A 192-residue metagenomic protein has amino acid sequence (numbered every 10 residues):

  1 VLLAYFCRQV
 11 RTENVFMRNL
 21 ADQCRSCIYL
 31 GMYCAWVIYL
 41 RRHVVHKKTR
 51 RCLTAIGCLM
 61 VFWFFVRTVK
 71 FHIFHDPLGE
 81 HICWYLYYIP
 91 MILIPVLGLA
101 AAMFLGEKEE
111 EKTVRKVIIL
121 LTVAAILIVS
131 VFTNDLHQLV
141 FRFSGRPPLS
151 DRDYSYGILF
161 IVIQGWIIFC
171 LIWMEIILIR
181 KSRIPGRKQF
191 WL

Functional and structural regions predicted by a protein language model:
V1, R18-N19, C58, S182-L192: Interfacial "cap-and-anchor" motif at the non-cytosolic start of specific transmembrane alpha-helices
L2-V45, T54-G57, Q164-L178: First transmembrane helix
F6-C7, W63, D153: Generic low-complexity, intrinsically disordered sequence content enriched in small uncharged/hydrophobic residues
V10-V15, F141-G157: Juxtamembrane membrane-water interface segments that cap and precede transmembrane helices
R18-L30, K47-D135, F160-G165: Individual alpha-helical transmembrane segments in multi-pass integral membrane proteins
K48, V114, R152-L159, I176-L192: Membrane-helix boundary/juxtamembrane motif in polytopic membrane proteins
F71-F74, F104-E111, Q138-G145, I177-P185: Perimembrane helix-loop junctions in membrane proteins
Y87-Y88, P147-F169: Membrane-interface micro-motifs in multi-pass membrane enzymes
